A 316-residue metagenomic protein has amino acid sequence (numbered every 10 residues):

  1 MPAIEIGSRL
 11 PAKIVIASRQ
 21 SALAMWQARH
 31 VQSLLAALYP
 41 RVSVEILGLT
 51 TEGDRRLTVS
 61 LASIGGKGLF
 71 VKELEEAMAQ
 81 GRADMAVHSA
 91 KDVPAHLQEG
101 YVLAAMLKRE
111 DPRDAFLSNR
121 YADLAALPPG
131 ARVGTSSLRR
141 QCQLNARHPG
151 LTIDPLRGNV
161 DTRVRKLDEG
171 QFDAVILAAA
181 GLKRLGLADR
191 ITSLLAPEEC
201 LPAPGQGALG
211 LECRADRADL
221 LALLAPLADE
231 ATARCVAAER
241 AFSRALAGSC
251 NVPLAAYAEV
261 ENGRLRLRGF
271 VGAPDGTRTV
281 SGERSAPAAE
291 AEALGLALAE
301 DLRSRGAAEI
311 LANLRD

Functional and structural regions predicted by a protein language model:
P2-L57, S63, V71, A146-D316: Small-molecule-sensing regulatory modules
T58-M85: Short, structured active-site "lid" loops
E76, L124-A125, R165: Alpha-helical segments flanking ligand/cofactor-binding loops in enzyme cores
G81, P129, G170: Structured loop/turn residues at beta-strand edges in well-structured enzyme cores
A83-V87, D173-A174: Short, Asp-centered acidic motifs that coordinate Mg2+ and/or phosphate in catalytic or ligand-binding sites
A90-V93, E99-L151: A conserved helix-loop-strand patch within extracytoplasmic ligand-binding domains of the periplasmic binding
P94-A95, R184: Short glycine-rich, flexible loops that bind phosphorylated cofactors or substrates
